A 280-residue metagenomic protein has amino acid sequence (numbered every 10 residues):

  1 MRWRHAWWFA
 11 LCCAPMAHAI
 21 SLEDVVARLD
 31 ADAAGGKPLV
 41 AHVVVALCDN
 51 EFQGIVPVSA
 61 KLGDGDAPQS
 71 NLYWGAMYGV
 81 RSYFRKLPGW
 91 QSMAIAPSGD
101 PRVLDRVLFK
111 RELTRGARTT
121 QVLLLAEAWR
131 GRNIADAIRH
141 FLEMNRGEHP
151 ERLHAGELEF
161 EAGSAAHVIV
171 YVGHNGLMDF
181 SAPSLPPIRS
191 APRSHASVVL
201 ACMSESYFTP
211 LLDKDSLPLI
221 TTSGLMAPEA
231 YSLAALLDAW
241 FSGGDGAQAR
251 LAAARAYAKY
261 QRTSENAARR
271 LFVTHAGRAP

Functional and structural regions predicted by a protein language model:
M1-H5: Positively charged n-region of N-terminal signal peptides that target proteins for export
A6-P15: Bacterial N-terminal signal peptides
I20-P101: Boundary/activation segment at the start of structured domains
H42-E51, E127-A128, V172-H174, G224: Short loop/turn segments at strand-loop or loop-helix junctions that form parts of catalytic or ligand-binding pockets
A67-G75, R132, A227-Y231: Soluble non-cytosolic domains of exported or imported proteins
Y73, M77, Y83-A162: Functional beta-strand-loop-alpha-helix junction segments that form "active/interaction loops" within catalytic
S164-A239: Catalytic cores of nucleophile-dependent amide-cleaving enzymes
Q248-P280: Caspase-like cysteine protease fold
